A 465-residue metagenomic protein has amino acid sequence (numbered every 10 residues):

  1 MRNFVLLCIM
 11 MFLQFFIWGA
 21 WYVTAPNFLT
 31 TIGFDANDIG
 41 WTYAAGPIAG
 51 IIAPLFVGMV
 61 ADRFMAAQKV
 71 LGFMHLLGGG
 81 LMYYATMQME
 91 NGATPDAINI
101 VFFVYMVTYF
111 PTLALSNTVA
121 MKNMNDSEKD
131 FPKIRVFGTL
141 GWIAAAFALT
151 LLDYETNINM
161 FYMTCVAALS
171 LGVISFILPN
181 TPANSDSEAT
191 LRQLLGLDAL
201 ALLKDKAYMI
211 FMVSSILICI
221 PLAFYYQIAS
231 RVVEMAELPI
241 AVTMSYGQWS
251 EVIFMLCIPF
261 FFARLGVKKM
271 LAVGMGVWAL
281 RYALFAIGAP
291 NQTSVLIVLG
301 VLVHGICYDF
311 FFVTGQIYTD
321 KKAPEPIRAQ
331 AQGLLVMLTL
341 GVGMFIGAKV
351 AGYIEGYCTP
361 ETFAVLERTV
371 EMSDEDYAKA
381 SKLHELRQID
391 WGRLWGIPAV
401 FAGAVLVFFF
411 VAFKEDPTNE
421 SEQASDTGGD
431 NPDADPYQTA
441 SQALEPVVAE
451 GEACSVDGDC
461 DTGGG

Functional and structural regions predicted by a protein language model:
M1, L178-V213: Juxtamembrane intracellular "pre-TM" segments in multi-pass secondary transporters
M1-G50, A207-T243, F312, A348: Helix-loop boundary and gating motifs at the non-cytosolic
F12, L81, A93-L115, V119 (+2 more regions): Hydrophobic core of transmembrane alpha-helices in multi-pass small-molecule transporters, especially MFS/SLC-type
D35-A45, K129-T139, N159-Y162, E234-V252 (+3 more regions): Loop-to-transmembrane helix entry
I52-A66, L152-D153, F254-V267, E355: Helix-to-loop junctions at the C-terminal end of transmembrane segments in multipass secondary transporters
F73-G92, V277-P290: C-terminal ends and interior cores of transmembrane alpha-helices in multi-pass membrane transporters/permeases
A85-M89, A168-N180, G341, W391 (+1 more regions): Multi-pass alpha-helical transporter architecture, strongest for 12-TM Major Facilitator/SLC carriers used
L151-A167, Y353-A402: A membrane-interface helix-boundary motif in multi-pass transporters
